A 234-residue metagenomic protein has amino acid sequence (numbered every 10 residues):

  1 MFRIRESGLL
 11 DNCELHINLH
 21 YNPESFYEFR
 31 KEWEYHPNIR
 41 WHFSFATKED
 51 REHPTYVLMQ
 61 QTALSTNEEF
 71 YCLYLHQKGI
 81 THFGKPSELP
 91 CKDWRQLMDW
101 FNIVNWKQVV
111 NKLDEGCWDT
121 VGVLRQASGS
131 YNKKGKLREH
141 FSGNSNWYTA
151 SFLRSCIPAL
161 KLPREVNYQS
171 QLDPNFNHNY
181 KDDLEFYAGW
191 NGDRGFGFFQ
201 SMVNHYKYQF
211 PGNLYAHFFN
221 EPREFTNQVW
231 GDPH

Functional and structural regions predicted by a protein language model:
M1-H234: ER/Golgi luminal nucleotide-sugar-dependent glycosyltransferases, focusing on the catalytic module
